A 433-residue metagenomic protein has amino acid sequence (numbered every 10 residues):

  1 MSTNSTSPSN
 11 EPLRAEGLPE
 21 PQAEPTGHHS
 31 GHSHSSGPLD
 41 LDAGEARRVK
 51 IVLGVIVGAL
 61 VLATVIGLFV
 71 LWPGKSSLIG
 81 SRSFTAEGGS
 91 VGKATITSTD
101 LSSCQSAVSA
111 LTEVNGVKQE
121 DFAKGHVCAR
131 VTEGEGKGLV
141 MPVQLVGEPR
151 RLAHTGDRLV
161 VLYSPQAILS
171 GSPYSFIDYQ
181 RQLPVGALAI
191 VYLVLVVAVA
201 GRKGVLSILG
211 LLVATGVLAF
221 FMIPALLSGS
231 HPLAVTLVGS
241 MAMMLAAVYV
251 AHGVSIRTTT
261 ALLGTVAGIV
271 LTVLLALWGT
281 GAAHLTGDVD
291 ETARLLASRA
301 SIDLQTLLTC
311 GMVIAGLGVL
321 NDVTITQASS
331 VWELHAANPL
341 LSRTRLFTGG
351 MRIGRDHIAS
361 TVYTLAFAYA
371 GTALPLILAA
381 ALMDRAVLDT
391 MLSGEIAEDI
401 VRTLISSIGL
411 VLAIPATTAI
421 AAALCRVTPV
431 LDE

Functional and structural regions predicted by a protein language model:
M1-G89: Hydrophobic secretory-pathway targeting helix
K75-L183: Extracytoplasmic/periplasmic regions of membrane proteins
I168-R181, I223-V235, T280-T309, A380-T403: Membrane interfacial helix motifs at helix-loop boundaries and amphipathic/re-entrant anchors
G171-L211: Cytosolic-side membrane-insertion boundary helix
V191-V194, R202-R294, I302-A315: Transmembrane alpha-helical segments that form the functional core of multipass membrane systems
A261-I269, A297-I314, S360, T364 (+3 more regions): Pore-lining and gate-forming transmembrane alpha-helices of multi-pass membrane transport proteins
D322-D384: Helical hairpin unit composed of two closely spaced alpha helices linked by a short loop
A368-A370, L374-E433: Hydrophobic alpha-helical transmembrane segments of membrane transport and translocation systems, primarily multi-pass
